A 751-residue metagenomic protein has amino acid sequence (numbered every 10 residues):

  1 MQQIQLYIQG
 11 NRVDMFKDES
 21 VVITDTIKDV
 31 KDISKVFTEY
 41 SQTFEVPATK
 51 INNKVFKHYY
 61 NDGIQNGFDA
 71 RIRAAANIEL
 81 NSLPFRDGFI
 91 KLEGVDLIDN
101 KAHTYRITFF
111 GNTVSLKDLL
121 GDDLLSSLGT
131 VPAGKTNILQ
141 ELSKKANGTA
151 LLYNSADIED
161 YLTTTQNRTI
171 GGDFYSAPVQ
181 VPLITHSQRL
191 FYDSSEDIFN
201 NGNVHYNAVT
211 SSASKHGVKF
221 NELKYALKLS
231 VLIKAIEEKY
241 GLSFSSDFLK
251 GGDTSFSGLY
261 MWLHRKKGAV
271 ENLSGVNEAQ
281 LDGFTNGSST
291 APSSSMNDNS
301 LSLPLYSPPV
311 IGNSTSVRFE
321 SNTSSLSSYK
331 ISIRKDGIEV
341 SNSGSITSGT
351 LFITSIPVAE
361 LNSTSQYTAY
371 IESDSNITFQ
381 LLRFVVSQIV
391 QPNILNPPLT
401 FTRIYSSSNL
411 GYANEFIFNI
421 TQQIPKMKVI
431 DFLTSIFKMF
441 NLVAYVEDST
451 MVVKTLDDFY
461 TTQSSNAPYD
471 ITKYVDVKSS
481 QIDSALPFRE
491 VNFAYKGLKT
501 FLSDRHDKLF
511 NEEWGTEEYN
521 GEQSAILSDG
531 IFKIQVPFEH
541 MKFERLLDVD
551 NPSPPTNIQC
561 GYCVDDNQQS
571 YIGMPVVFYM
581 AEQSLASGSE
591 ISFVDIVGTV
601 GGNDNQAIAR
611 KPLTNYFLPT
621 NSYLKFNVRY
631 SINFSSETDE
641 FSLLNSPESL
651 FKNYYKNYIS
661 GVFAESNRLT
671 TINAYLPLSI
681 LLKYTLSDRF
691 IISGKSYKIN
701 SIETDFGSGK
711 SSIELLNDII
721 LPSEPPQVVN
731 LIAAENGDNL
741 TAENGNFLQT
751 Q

Functional and structural regions predicted by a protein language model:
M1-T290, L381-E415, T421-M439, E447 (+6 more regions): Polar, S/T/G-rich
R86-G94, K695-D705: Short beta-strand-centered aromatic/proline hotspots
E271-P308, S316-K335, E339, S343 (+1 more regions): Terminal (often C-terminal
V340-E360: Extracellular carbohydrate recognition and processing domains and analogous Trp-centered ligand-binding platforms
V358-N376: Noncatalytic modules at the cell exterior or secretory-pathway interfaces, chiefly beta-strand-rich lectin/adhesion
L721-Q751: Viral virion structural and adsorption modules
